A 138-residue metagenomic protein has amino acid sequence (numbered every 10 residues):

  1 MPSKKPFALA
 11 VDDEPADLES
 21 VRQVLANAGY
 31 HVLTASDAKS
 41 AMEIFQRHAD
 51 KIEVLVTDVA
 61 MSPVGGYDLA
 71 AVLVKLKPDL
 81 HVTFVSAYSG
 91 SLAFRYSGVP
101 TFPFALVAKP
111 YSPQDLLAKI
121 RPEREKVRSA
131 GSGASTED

Functional and structural regions predicted by a protein language model:
D12, D58: Active-site residues of response regulator receiver
L18, S62: The feature encodes the CheY-like receiver
E19-N27: Charged docking surfaces used in two-component/phosphorelay signaling
T34-V54: Acidic, metal-coordinating helix/loop segments flanking the phosphotransfer/catalytic sites of two-component signaling
S36-S40, V64-L69: Acidic catalytic/metal-coordinating carboxylates
K51-E53, L76-T83, A108: His-Asp phosphorelay/catalytic-motif detector in bacterial-type signaling
D68, V72, L80, Y88-A108 (+2 more regions): Alpha4 helix (beta4-alpha4-beta5 surface) of REC/receiver domains from two-component response regulators
R121-E137: The C-terminal output helix
